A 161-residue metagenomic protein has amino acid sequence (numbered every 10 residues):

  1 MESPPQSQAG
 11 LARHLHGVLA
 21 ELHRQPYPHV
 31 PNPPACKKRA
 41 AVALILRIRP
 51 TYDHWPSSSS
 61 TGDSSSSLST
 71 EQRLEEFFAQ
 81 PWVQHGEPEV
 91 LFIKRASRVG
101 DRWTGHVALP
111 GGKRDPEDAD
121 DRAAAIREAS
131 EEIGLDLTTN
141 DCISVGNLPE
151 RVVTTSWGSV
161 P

Functional and structural regions predicted by a protein language model:
M1-P161: N-terminal leader/linker segments that precede catalytic domains of diphosphate-processing enzymes
